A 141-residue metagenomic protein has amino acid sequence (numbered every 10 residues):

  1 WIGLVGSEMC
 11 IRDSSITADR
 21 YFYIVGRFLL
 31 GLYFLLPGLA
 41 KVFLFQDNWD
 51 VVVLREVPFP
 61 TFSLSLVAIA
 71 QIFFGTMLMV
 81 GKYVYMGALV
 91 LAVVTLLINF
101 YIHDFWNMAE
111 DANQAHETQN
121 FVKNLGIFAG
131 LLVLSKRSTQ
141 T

Functional and structural regions predicted by a protein language model:
W1-D13: Single conserved hydrophobic/aromatic residue that forms the stacking wall/gate of nucleotide- or nucleobase-binding
R12-F73, V80-T141: Membrane-interface extramembranous regions
